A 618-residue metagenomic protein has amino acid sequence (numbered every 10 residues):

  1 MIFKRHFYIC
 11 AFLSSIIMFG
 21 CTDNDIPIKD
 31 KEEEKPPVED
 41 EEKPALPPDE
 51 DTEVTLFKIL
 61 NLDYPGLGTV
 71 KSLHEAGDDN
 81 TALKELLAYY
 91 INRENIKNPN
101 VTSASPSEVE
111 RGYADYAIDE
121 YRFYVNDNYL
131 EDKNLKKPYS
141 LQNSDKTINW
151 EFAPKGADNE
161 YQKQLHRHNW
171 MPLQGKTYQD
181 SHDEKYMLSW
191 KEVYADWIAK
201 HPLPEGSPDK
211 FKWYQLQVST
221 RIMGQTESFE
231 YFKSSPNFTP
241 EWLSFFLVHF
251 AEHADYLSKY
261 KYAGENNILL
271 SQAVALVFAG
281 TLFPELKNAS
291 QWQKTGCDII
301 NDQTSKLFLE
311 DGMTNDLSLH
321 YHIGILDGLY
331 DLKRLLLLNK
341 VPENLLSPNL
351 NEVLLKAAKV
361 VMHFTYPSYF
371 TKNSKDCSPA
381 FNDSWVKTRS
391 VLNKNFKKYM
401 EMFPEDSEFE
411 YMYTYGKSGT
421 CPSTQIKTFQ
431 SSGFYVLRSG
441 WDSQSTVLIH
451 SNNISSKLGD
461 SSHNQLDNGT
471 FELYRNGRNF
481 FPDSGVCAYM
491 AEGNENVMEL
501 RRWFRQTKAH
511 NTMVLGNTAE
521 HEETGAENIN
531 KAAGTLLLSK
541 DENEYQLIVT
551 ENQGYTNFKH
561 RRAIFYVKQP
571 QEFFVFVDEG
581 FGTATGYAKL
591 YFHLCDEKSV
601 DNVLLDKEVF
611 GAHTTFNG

Functional and structural regions predicted by a protein language model:
M1-I9: Bacterial N-terminal signal peptides that target proteins for export
C10-M18: Bacterial N-terminal signal peptides
M18-E50: Bacterial Sec-dependent N-terminal signal peptides
D40-S140: Extreme N-terminal leader/anchor segments
A82-D127, K146-S181, I268-F283: Long, acidic, intrinsically disordered low-complexity segments
F152-K359, F370: Aromatic-lined, polymer-binding surfaces characteristic of secreted/periplasmic polysaccharide-degrading enzymes
L309, M313-F480, D541: Carbohydrate-active enzyme catalytic cores, enriched for enzymes that act on polyanionic acidic polysaccharides
E401-H613: Catalytic and substrate-binding regions of extracellular carbohydrate-active enzymes, especially polysaccharide lyases
